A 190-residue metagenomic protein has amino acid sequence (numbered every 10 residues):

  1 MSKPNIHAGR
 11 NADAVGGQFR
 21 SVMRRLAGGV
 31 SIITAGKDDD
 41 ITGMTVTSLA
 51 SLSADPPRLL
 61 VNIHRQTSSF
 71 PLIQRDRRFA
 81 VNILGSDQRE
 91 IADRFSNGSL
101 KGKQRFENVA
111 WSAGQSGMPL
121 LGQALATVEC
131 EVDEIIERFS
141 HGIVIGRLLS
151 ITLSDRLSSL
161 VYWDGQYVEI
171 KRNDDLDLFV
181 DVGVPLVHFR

Functional and structural regions predicted by a protein language model:
S2-R190: Basic, polyanion-binding surface patches
